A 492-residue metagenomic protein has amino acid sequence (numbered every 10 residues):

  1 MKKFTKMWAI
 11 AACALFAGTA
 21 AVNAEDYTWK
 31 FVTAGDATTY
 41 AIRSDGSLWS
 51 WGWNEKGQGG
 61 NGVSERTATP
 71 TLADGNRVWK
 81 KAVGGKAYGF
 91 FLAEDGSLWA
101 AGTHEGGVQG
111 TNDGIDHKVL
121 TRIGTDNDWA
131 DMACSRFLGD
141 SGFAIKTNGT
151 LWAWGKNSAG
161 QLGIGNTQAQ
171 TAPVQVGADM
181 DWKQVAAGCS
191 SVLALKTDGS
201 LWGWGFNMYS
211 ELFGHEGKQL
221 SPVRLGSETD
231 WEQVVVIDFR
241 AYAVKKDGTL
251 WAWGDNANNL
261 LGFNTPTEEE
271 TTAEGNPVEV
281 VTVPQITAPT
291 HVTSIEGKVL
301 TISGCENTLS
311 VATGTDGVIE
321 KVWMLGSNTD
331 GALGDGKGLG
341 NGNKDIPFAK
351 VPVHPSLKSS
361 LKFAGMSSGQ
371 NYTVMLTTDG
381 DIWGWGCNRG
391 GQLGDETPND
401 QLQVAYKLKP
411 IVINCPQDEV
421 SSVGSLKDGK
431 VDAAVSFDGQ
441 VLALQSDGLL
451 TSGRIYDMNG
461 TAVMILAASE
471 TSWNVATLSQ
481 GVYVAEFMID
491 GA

Functional and structural regions predicted by a protein language model:
M1-I10: Bacterial N-terminal signal peptides that target proteins for export
A9-T19: Bacterial N-terminal signal peptides
V22-K56, G75: An edge-strand/N-cap motif at the start of beta-rich repeat modules
V32, T38-A41, S50, Y88-F91 (+11 more regions): Conserved core positions of repeat-based scaffolds
W51-T69, A101-T121, W152-A172, W204-R224 (+3 more regions): Short glycine/serine- and acidic-residue-enriched loop/turn motifs that recur at repeat junctions
S367-E419: Blade-level signature of beta-propeller repeat domains, shared across WD40, Kelch, NHL, RCC1 and BNR/Asp-box propellers
G424-A492: C-terminal outer-membrane/trafficking sorting elements
